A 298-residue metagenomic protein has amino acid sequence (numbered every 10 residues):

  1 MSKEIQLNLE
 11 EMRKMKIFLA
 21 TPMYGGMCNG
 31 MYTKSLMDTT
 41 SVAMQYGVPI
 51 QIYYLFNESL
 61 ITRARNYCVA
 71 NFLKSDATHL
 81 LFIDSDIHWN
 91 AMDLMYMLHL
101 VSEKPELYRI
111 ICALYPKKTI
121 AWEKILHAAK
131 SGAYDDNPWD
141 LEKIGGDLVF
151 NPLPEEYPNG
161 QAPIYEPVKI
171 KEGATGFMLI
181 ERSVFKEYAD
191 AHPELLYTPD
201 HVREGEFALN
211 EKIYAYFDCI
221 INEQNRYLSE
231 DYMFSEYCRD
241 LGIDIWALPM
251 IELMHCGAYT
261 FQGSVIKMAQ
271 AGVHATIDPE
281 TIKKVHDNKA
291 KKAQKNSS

Functional and structural regions predicted by a protein language model:
M1-S59, R63, K292: N-proximal low-complexity "stem/linker" segments adjacent to membrane-targeting elements
S2-F18, D190-S298: C-terminal catalytic/acceptor-binding lobe
T62, N66, A91, Y232: Glycine-rich phosphate-binding loop at the start of an alpha helix
N66-H79: Active-site nucleotide-sugar/metal-binding loop of Leloir-type enzymes
V69, N90-D218: Conserved catalytic core of nucleotide-sugar-dependent glycosyltransferases
F72, V101, C238: Hydrophobic pocket-lining residues that define ligand/cofactor binding sites across diverse proteins
D76-H88: Short beta-strand-to-loop acidic/aromatic patch adjacent to the donor-nucleotide binding site
H79, Y108-I110, I245: Short, Asp-centered acidic motifs that coordinate Mg2+ and/or phosphate in catalytic or ligand-binding sites
